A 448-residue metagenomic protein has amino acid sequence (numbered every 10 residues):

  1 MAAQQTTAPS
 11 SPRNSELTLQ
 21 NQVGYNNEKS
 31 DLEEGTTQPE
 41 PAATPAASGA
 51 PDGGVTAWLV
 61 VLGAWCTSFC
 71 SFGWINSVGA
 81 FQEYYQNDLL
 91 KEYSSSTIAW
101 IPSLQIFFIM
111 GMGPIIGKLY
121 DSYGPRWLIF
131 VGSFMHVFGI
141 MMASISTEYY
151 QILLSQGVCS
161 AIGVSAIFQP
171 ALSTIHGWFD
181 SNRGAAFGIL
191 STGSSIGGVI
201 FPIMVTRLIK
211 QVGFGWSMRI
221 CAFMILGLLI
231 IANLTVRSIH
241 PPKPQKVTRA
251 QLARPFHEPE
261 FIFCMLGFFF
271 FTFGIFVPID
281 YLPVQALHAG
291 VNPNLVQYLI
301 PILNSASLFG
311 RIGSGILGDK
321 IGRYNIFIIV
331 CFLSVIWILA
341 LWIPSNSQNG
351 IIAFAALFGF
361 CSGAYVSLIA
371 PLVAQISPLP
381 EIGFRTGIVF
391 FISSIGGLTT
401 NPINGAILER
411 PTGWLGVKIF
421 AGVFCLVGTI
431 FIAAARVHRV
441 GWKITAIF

Functional and structural regions predicted by a protein language model:
M1-G54, H438-F448: Intrinsically disordered, low-complexity terminal tails of fungal membrane proteins
W65, F69, H136-I140, Y150-I167 (+3 more regions): Hydrophobic core of transmembrane alpha-helices in multi-pass small-molecule transporters, especially MFS/SLC-type
C70, W74-Y85, E258-I316, K320-N325 (+2 more regions): Extracytoplasmic gate region of multi-pass secondary transporters
Y85, G157, V164-F179, A186-F187 (+1 more regions): Intracellular juxtamembrane helix-capping segments at the cytosolic ends of symmetry-related transmembrane helices
Y85-Q86, L119-Y120, I200-G213, A286-L287 (+2 more regions): Interfacial helix-cap and linker-helix signal at transmembrane-aqueous boundaries of multi-pass secondary transporters
G111-Q151, G318: Conserved MFS/SLC helix-loop-helix module at the cytosolic interface between two early adjacent transmembrane helices
V291, L295, N304-S307, R311-I312 (+2 more regions): C-terminal transmembrane helical hairpin of 12-TM major facilitator-type secondary transporters
I376-W414, F420-A421: A late C-terminal transmembrane helix in Major Facilitator Superfamily
